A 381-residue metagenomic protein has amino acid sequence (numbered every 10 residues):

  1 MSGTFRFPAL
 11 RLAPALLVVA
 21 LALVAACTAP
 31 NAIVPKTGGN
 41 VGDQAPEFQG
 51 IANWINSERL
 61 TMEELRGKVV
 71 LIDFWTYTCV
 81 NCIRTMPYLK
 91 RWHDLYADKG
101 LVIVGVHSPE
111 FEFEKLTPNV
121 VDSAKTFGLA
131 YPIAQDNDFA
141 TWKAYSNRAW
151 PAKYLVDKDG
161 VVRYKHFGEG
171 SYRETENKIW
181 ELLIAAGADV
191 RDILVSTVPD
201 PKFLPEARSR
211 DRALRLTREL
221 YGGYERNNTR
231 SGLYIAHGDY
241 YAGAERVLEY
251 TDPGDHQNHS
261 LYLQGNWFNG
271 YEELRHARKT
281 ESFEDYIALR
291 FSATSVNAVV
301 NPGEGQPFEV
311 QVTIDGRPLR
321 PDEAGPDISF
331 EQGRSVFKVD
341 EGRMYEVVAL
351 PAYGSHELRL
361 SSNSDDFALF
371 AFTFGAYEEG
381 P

Functional and structural regions predicted by a protein language model:
S2-L16: Bacterial N-terminal signal peptides that target proteins for export
L17-N53, E176-P381: Non-globular targeting/processing and membrane-anchoring segments
E47-V70, H93-Y96: A short beta-strand-turn-helix
G50-N53, V80, R84, D94-D98 (+5 more regions): Sec-exported extracytoplasmic/periplasmic mature domains
L60-I83, L89, V102-V104: Short active-site neighborhood of thiol/selenol oxidoreductases, capturing the structured segment around
I83-T126, Q135-T141, V310, Y377: Structural microenvironment flanking redox-active thiols in thiol-disulfide oxidoreductases
K125-A130, Q135-K178, V347-A352: Thiol/disulfide oxidoreductase modules built on the thioredoxin-like
